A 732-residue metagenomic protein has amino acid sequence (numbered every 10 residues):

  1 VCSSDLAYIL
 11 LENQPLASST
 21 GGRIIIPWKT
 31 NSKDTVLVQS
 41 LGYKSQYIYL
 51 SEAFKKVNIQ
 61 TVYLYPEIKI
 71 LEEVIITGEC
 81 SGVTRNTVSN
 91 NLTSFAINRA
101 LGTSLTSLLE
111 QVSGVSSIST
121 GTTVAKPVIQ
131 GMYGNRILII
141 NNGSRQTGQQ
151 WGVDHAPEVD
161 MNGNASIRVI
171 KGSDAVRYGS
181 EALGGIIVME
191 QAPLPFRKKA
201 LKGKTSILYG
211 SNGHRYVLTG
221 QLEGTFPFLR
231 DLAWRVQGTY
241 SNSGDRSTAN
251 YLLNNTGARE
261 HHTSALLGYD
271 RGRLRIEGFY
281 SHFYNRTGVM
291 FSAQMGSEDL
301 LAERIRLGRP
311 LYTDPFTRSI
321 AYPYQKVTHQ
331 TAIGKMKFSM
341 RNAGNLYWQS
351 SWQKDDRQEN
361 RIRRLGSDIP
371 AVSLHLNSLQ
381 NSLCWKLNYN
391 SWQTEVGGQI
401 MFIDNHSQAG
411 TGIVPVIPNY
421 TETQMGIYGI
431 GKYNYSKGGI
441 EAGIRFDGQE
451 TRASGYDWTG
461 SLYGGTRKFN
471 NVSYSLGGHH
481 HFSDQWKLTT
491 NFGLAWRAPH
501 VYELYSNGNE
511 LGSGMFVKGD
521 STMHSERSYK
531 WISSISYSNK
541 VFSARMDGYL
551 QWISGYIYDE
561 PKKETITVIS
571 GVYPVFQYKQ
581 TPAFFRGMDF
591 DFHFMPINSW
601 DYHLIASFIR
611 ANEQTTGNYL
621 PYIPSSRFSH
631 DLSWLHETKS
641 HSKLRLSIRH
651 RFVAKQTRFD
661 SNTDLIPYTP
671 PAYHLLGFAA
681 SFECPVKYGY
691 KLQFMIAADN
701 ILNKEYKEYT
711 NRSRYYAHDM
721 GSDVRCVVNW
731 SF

Functional and structural regions predicted by a protein language model:
Y8-L10, L37-Y43, F54-N98, T106 (+1 more regions): Short, acidic, small-residue-rich periplasmic hinge/interaction motif at the N-terminus of Gram-negative outer-membrane
I24-P27, R145-G172, F196: Short acidic/polar hinge/loop motifs at secondary-structure boundaries that mediate gating or recognition
V57-Y63, A96, L105-L108, A125-V128 (+5 more regions): N-terminal periplasmic accessory domains that precede and gate Gram-negative outer-membrane beta-barrel machines
G163-A165, V176-A249, T256-T263, R271-R273 (+1 more regions): Outer-membrane beta-barrel translocator/receptor signature
S243, A249, N254-T256, E260 (+5 more regions): Flexible loop and strand-edge segments within Gram-negative outer membrane beta-barrel domains
I369-C384, G426, K518-H524, K530 (+2 more regions): Outer membrane beta-barrel strand-and-loop segments of large Gram-negative receptors, especially TonB-dependent
S436, Y549-W552, G571-T657: Gram-negative outer-membrane beta-barrel transporters
W496, S554, D559, F652-F659 (+1 more regions): C-terminal beta-signal and adjacent terminal beta-strands/loops of Gram-negative outer-membrane beta-barrel proteins
